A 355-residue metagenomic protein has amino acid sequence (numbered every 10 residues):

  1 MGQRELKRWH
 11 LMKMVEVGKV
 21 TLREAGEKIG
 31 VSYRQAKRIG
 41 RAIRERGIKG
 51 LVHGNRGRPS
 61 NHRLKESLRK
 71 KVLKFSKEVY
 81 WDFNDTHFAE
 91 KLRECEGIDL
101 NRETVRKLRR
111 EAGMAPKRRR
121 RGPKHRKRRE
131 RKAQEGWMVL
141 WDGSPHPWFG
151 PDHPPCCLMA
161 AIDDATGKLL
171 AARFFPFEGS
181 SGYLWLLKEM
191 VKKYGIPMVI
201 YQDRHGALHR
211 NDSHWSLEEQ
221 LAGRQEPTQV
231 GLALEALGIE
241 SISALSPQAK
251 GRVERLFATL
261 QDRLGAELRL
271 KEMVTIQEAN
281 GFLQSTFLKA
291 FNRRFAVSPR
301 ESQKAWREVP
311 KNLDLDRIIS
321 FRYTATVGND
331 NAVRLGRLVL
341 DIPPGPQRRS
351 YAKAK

Functional and structural regions predicted by a protein language model:
Q3-V20, R69-V79: Short, amphipathic alpha-helical "recognition" segments used to contact nucleic acids or chromatin
R23-I29, F88, L92: Short alpha-helical "recognition helix" segments of helix-turn-helix
G47-P147, L217-Q225, K304-N312: Basic, flexible linker segments flanking DNA-binding modules in nucleic acid-interacting mobile-element proteins
S67, I98-D99, R110-L169, P176-M198 (+2 more regions): Mobile-element integrase/transposase regions, centering on the N-terminal DNA-binding/Zn-coordinating module
V191-A222, L245-P247: Acidic/histidine-rich, metal-coordinating catalytic segments
G223, Q229-R300, A305-R317: Charged alpha-helix within mobile-element recombinases
T286-K355: C-terminal, beta-rich DNA-binding module of retroviral/retroelements integrases
